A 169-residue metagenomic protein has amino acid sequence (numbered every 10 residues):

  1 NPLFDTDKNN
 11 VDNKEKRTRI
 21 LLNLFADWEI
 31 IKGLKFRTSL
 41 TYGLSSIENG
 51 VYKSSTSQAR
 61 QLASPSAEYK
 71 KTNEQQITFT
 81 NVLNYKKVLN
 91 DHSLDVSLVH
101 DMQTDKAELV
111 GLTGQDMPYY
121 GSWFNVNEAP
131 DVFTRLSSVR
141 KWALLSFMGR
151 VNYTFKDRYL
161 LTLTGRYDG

Functional and structural regions predicted by a protein language model:
N1-T6, G50-S66, E108-R135: Surface-exposed loop/turn segments flanking beta-strands in extracellular/periplasmic regions
D5-G43, I47-V51, E68-V88, D95 (+3 more regions): Outer-membrane beta-barrel transmembrane strands
Y85-N125: Carboxylate/His-rich catalytic cores and anion/metal-binding grooves
